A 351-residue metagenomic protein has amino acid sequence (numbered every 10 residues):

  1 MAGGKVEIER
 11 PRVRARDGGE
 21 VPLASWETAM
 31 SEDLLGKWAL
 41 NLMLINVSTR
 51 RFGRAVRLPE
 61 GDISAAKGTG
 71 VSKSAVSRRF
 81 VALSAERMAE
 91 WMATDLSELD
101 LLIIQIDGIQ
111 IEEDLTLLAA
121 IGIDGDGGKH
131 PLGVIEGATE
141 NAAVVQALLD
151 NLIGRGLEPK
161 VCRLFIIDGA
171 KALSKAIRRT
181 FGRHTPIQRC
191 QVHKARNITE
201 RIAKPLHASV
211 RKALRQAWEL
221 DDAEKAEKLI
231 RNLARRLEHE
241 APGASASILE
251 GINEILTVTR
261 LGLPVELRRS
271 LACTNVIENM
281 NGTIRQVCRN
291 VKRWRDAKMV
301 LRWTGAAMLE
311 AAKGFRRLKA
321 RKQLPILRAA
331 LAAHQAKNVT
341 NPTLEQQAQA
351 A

Functional and structural regions predicted by a protein language model:
M1-W38, L58-I166, K171, K175-A176 (+2 more regions): RNase H-like nuclease fold core
I8, I198-K228, N232: Metal-dependent DNA phosphodiester-chemistry modules and their immediately adjacent helices/loops in DNA-processing
L34-M43, V47-S48: Conserved pre-catalytic core of RNA-dependent polymerases
K37-N41, K212, Q286: Positions in alpha-helical segments
A39, F52, D107, K129 (+5 more regions): Residue-level signature of catalytic and energy-coupling elements of molecular machines, predominantly ATP/GTP-dependent
I45-L58: Short, charged amphipathic recognition helices of the HTH superfamily and cognate SANT/SANTA-like modules
L58, L220-A351: Acidic/histidine-rich catalytic cores and adjacent linkers of DNA breakage/strand-transfer/modification proteins
R183-E200: Inter-helix linker motif
